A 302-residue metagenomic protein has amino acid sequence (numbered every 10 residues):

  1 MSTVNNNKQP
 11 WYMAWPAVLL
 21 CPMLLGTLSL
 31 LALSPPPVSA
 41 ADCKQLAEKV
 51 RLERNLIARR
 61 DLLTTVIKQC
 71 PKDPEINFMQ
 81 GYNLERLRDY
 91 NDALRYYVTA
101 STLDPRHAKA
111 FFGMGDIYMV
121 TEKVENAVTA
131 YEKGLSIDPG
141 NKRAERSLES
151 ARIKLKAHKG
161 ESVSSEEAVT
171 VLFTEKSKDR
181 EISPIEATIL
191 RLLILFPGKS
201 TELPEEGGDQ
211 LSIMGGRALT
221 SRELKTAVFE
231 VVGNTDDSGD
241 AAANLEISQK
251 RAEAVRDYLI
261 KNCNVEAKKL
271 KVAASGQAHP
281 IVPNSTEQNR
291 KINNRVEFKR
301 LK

Functional and structural regions predicted by a protein language model:
D42-C43, P74-E75, A108-K109, K142: Helix-start (N-cap) detector for alpha-helical repeat units in TPR-like alpha-solenoids, especially tetratricopeptide
E48-R51, Y82, D116, S150: Residue-level recognition of tetratricopeptide repeat
L52, R86-L87, V120-T121, S150-A157: Register position in tetratricopeptide repeats
I67-K68, V98-T102, K133-S136: Conserved structural position within tetratricopeptide repeats
E132, G140-V228: Periplasmic peptidoglycan-binding/tethering modules of Gram-negative envelope proteins
N234-K302: Periplasmic OmpA-like peptidoglycan-binding domain that tethers envelope proteins to the cell wall
